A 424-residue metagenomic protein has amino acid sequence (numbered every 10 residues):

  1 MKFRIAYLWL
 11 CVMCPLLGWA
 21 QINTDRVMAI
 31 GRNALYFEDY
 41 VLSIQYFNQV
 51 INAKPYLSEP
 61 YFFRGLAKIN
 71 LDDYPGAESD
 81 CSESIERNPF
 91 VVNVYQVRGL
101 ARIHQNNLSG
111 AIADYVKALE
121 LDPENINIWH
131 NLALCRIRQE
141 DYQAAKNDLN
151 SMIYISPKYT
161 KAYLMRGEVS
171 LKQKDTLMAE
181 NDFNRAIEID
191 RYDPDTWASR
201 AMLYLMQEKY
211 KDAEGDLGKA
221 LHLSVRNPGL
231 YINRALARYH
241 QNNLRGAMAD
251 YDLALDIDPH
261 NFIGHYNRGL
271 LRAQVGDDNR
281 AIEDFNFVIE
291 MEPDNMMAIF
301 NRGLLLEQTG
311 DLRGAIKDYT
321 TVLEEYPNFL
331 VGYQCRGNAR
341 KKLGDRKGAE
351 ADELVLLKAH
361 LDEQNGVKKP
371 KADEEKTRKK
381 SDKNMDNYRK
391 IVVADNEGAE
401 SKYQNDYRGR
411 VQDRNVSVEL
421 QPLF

Functional and structural regions predicted by a protein language model:
N23-D25, S58-E59, V92-Q96, I126-N127 (+7 more regions): Helix-start (N-cap) detector for alpha-helical repeat units in TPR-like alpha-solenoids, especially tetratricopeptide
Y36-F37, N70, H104, R138 (+8 more regions): Register position in tetratricopeptide repeats
M297, N301, E307-Q308, R313-K317 (+1 more regions): Eukaryotic alpha-helical solenoid repeat scaffolds
